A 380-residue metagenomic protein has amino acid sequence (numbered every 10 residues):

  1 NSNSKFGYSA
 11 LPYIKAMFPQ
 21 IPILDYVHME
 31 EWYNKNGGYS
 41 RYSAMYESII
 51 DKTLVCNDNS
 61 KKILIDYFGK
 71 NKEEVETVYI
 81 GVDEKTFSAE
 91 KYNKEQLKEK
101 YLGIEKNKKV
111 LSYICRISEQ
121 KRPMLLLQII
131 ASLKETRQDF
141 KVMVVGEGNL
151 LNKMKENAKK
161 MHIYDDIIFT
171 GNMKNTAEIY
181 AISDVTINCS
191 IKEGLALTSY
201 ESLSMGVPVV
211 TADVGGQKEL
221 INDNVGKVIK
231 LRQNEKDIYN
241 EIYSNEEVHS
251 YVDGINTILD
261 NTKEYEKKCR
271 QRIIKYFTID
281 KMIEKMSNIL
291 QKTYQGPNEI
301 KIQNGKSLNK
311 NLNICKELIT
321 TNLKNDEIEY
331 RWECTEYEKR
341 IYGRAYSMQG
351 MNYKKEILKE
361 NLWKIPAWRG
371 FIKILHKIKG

Functional and structural regions predicted by a protein language model:
N1-G7, V27: Short His-centered aromatic/hydrophobic patch
S48-V75, V82-T86: A short, active-site helix/loop in glycosyltransferases that binds the activated sugar's phosphate group
L54, I104-K121, L127-I130: Conserved donor-binding/catalytic core segment of Leloir-type glycosyltransferases
S88-I104: A short helix/loop element that forms part of the nucleotide-sugar donor recognition site in Leloir-type
K155-G171: Nucleotide-activated donor-binding/catalytic signature segment of Leloir-type glycosyltransferases, i.e., the conserved
N172, I191: Aromatic "clamp/platform" in nucleotide-sugar-dependent glycosyltransferases that forms part of the donor/acceptor
P208-T211, I221, V228: Short hydrophobic beta-strand element within catalytic cores of glycosyltransferases and related nucleotide-activated
T257, K263-Y276: A short, well-ordered alpha-helix in the C-terminal region of glycosyltransferases
